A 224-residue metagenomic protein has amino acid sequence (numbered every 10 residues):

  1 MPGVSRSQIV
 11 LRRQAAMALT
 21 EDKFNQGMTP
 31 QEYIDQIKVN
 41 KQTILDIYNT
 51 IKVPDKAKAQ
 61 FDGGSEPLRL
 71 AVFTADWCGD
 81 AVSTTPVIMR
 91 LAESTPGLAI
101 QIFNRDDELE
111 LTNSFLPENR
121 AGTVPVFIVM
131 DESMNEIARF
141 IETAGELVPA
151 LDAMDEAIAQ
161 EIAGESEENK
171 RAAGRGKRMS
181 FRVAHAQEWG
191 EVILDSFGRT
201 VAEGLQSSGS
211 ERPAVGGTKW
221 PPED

Functional and structural regions predicted by a protein language model:
M1-L68, M89-A99, N113-T123, N135-D224: Non-globular targeting/processing and membrane-anchoring segments
A71-T74, I88, P96-T112, M130-E132: Thiol-based oxidoreductase modules, predominantly thioredoxin-like and allied folds used for disulfide exchange
D76-S83: Conserved redox-active cysteine motifs that mediate thiol-disulfide chemistry, especially di-cysteine Cys-X(1-2)-Cys
V126-I128: Residue-level detector of beta-strand face positions
